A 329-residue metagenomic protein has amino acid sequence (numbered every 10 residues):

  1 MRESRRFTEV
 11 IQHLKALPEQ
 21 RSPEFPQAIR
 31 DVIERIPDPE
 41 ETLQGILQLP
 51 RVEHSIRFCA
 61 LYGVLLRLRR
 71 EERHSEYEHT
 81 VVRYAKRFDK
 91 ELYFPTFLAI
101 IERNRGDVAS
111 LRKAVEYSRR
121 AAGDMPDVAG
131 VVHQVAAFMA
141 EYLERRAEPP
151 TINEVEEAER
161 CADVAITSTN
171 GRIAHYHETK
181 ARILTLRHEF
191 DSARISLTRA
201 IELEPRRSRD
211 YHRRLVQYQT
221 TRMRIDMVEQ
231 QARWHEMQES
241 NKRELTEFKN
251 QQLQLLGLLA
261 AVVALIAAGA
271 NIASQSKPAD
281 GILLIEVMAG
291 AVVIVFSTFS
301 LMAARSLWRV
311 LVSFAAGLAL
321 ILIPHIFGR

Functional and structural regions predicted by a protein language model:
M1-P126: N-terminal pre-first-transmembrane soluble regions of secretory-pathway and organelle membrane proteins
C59-L66, Y93-N104, Q134-E141, T179-R182 (+2 more regions): "A position-specific structural signal for the A-helix of alpha-solenoid helical repeats
E71, R105-V108, Y142, R146-I152 (+1 more regions): Structural motif corresponding to the intra-repeat A-B loop/turn of tetratricopeptide repeats
E76, S110-K113, P150-N153, E157 (+1 more regions): Alpha-helical positions within canonical tetratricopeptide repeat
D89-P95, A122-V132, A165-H177, A200-Q230 (+1 more regions): Boundary/linker segments of alpha-helical solenoid repeat arrays
M237-M302: Core alpha-helical transmembrane segments of integral membrane proteins
M302-A319: Interfacial loop-to-transmembrane junctions
I321-R329: Juxtamembrane boundary at the C-terminal end of a transmembrane helix
